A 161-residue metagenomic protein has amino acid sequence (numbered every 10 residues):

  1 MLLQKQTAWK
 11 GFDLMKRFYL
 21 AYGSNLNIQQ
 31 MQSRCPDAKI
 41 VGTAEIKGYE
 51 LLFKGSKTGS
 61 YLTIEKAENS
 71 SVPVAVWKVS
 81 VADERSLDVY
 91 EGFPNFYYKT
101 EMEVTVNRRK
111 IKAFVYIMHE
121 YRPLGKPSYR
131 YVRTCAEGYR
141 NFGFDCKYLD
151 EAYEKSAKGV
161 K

Functional and structural regions predicted by a protein language model:
Q4-Q6: Low-complexity, intrinsically disordered or signal/transmembrane-proximal segments
W9, L14-K161: Glycine-aromatic micro-motifs
